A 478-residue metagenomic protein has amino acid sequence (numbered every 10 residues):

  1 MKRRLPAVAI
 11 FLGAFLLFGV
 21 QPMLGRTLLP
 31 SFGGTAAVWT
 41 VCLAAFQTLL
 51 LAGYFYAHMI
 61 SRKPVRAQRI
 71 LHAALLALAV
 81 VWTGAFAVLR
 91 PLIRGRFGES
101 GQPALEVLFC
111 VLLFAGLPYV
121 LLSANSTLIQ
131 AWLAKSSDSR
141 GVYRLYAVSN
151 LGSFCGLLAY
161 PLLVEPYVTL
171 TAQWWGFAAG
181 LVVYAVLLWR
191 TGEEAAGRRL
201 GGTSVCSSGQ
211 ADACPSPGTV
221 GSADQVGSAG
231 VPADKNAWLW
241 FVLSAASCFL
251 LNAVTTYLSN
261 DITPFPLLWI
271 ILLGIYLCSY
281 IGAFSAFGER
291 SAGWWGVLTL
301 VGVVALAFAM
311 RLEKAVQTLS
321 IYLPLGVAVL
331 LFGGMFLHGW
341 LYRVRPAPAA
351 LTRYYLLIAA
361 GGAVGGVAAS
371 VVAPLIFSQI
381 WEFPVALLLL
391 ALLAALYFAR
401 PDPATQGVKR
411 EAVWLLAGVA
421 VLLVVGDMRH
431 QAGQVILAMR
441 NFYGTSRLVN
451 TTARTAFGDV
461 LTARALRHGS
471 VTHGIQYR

Functional and structural regions predicted by a protein language model:
M1-S207, P217-R478: Alpha-helical transmembrane segments of multi-pass membrane proteins
